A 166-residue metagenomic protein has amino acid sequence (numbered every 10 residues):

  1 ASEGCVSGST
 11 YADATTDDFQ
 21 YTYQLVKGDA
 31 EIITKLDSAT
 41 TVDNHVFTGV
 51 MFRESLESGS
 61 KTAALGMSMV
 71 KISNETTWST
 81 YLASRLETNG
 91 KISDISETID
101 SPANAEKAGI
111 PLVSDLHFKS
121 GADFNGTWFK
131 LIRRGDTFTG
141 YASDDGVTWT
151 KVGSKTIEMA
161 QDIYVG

Functional and structural regions predicted by a protein language model:
A1-G166: Extracellular glycan-recognition regions
